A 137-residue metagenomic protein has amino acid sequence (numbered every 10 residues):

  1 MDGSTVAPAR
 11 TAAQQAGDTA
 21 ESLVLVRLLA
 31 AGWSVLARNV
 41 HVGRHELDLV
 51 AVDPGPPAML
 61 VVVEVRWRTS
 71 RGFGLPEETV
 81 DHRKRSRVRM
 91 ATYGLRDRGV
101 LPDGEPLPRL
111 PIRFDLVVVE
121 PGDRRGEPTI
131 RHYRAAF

Functional and structural regions predicted by a protein language model:
M1-R38: Acidic-basic catalytic patches of nuclease active cores, encompassing PD-(D/E)XK and other metal-cofactor nuclease
S4, R66-G122: Catalytic cores of nucleic-acid endonucleases
S4-P8, P54-P56, G104: Intrinsically disordered, low-complexity terminal tails and inter-domain linkers enriched for S/T/G/P/D/E
L28, L47-L75, V88: Conserved catalytic cores of phosphodiester-cleaving nucleases, focusing on short active-site segments
V40-V42: Mixed-charge, glycine-accented linear interaction segment located at domain edges/termini
H45-L47, V61, I112-F114, P128: Change "...and in nucleic-acid phosphodiester-cleaving endonucleases..." to "...and in nucleic-acid processing enzymes
V118-F137: Short, low-complexity, polybasic intrinsically disordered segments
